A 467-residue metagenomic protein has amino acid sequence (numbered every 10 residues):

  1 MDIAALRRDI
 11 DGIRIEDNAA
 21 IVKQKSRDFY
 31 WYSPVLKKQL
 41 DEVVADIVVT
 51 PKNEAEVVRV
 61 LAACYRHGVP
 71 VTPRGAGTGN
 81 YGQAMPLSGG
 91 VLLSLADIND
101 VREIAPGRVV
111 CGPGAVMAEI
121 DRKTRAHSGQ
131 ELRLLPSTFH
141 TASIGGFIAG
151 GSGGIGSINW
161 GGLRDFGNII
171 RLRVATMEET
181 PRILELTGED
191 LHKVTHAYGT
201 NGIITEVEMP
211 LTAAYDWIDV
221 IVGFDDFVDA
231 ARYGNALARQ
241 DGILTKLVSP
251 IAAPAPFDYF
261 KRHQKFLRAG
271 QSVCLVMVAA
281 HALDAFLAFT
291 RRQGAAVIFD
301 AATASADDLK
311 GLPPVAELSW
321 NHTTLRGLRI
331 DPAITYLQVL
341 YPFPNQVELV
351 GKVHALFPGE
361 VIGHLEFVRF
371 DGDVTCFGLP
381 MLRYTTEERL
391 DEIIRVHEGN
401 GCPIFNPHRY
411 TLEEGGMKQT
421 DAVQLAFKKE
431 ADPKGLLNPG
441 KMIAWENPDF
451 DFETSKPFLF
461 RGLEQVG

Functional and structural regions predicted by a protein language model:
M1-A62, T78-G107, A253-Q264, D308-I330 (+2 more regions): N-terminal flexible segment immediately upstream of the FAD-binding catalytic core in FAD-dependent oxidoreductases
L6, C64, Y233-R239, A282-A296 (+2 more regions): Short amphipathic alpha-helices in soluble, non-transmembrane regions that often serve as interface/regulatory elements
I15-N18, V49-P51, V71-G75, L93-L95 (+11 more regions): General beta-strand structural signal in soluble alpha/beta enzymes
K52, V222-D226, L275-H281, Q338-N345 (+1 more regions): Short beta-strand-to-loop capping motifs
V69, A76, P86-G90, A96 (+1 more regions): Conserved glycine-rich FAD pyrophosphate-binding loop
R102, M117-A118, R122-G242, E464-G467: FAD-binding subdomain of flavoenzyme oxidoreductases
F257-A301: A conserved active-site cap/scaffold subdomain adjacent to cofactor or substrate pockets
